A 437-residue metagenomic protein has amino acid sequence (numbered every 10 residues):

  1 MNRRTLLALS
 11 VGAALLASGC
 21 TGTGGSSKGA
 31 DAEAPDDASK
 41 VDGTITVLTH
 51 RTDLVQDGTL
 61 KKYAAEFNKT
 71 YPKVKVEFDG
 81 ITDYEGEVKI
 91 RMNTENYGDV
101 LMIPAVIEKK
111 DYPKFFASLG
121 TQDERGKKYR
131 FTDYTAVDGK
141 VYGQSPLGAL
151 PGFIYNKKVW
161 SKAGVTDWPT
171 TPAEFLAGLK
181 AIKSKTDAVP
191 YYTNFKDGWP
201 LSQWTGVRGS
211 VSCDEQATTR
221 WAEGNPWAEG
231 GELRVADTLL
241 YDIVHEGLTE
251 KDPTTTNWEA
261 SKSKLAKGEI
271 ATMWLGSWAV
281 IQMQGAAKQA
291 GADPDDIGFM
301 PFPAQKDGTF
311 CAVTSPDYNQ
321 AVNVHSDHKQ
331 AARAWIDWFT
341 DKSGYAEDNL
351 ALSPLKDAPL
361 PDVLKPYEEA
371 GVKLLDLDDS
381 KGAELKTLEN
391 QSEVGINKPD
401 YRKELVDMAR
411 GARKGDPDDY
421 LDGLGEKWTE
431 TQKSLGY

Functional and structural regions predicted by a protein language model:
N2-E108, A346-E347, D419, E426-Y437: Conserved N-terminal structural module of periplasmic/extracytoplasmic solute-binding proteins
A65, A163, H245-L248, A287-A351: Extracytoplasmic/periplasmic substrate-recognition and gating elements
D79-E87, P172-F175, D252-A266: Short helix-initiation/N-cap motifs at beta->coil->alpha
P104-G152, F299-M300: Hinge/lid segment of periplasmic solute-binding proteins
G120-Y129, D133, Y191, F195 (+4 more regions): Short, solvent-exposed loop/beta-turn-alpha elements that line the ligand-binding surface or hinge of extracytoplasmic
P151, L176-N225, I270: Extracytoplasmic/periplasmic solute-binding protein
S161, G382-Y437: Conserved C-terminal helix/tail region of periplasmic/extracytoplasmic solute-binding proteins
L179, A222-P253: Glycine-centered hinge/linker elements that transmit conformational signals in sensory and ligand-binding systems
